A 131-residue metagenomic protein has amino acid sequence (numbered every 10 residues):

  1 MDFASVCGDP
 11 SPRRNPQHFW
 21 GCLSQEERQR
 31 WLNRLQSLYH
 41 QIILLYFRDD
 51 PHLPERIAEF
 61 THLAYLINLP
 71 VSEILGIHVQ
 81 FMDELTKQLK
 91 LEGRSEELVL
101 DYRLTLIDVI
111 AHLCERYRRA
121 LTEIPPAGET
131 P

Functional and structural regions predicted by a protein language model:
M1-P131: Non-catalytic regulatory/interaction regions at protein termini and inter-domain linkers
